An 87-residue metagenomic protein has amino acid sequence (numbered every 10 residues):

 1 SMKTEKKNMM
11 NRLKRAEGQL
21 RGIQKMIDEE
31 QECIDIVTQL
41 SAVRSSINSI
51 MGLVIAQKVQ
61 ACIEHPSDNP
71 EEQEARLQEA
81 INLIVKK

Functional and structural regions predicted by a protein language model:
S1-K87: Solvent-exposed interaction patches of small proteins and small membrane subunits
